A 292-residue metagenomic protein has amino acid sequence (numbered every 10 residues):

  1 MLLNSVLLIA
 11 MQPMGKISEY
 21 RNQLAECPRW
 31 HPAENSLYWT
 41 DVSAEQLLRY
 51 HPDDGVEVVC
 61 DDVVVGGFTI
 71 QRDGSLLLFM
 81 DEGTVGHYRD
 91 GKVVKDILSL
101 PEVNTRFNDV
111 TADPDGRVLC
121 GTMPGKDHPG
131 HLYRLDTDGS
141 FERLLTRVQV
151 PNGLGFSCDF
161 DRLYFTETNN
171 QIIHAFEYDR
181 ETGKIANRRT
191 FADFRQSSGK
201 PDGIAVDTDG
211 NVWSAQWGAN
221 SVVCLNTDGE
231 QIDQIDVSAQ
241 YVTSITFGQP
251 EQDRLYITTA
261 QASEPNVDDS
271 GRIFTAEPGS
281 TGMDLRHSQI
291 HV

Functional and structural regions predicted by a protein language model:
M14-S18, G55-C60, V94-L100, S140-T146 (+2 more regions): A short beta-strand motif characteristic of beta-propeller blades
E19-E34, D62-M80, P101-V118, P124-K126 (+5 more regions): Beta-rich, blade/repeat-based domains predominating in secreted/periplasmic proteins but also intracellular
T40, Y50, H87-R89, L135 (+3 more regions): Hydrophobic/aromatic beta-strand positions that recur at structurally equivalent sites within the blades
V42-S43, G125-P129, T168-N169, W217-G218 (+1 more regions): Short, solvent-exposed loop/turn segments at conserved positions within beta-propeller repeat blades
Q46-L48, T84, H131-Y133, I172-H174 (+2 more regions): A short loop-to-beta-strand structural motif that recurs across blades of beta-propeller domains
P52, R72-D73, R89-G91, Y133-G139 (+4 more regions): Flexible "stalk/tail and boundary" regions
F176-G183, P278-G282: Short loop/turn segments immediately following beta-strands, especially the blade-tip and inter-blade linker loops
P250-V292: Blade-level signature of beta-propeller repeat domains, shared across WD40, Kelch, NHL, RCC1 and BNR/Asp-box propellers
